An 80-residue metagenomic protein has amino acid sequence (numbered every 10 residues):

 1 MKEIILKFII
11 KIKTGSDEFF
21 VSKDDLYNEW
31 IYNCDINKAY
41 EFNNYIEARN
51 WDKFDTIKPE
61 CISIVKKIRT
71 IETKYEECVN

Functional and structural regions predicted by a protein language model:
M1, L6, Y75-C78: Extreme N-termini of proteins with methionine-enriched Sec-type signal peptides or N-terminal signal-anchor
E3-K38: Short aromatic-glycine-(Arg/Gly/Cys) micro-motifs in beta-strand/loop hairpins
A39-N80: Short, mixed-charge low-complexity intrinsically disordered segments
